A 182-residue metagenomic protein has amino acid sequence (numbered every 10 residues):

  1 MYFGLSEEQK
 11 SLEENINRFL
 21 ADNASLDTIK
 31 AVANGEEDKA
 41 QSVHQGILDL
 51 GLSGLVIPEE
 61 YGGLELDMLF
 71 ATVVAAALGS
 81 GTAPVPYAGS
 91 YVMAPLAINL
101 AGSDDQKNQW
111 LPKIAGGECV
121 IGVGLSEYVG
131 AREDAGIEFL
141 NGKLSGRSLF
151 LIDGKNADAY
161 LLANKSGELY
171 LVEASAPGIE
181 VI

Functional and structural regions predicted by a protein language model:
M1-E8: Intrinsic disorder at enzyme termini
Q9, L20, G51, P58 (+5 more regions): Buried hydrophobic positions in well-ordered alpha/beta secondary-structure cores of metabolic enzymes
K10, N34-Q41, L64, Y91-P95: An alpha-helix initiation/capping motif
E14: Conserved "HGTGT" condensation-loop signature of ketosynthase/thiolase-family condensing enzymes that catalyze
D27-D49: Short secondary-structure junction/hinge motifs that connect adjacent elements
A33-N34, G62-E65, V129-A131: Short, small-residue-enriched loops and turns at beta-alpha junctions that line or gate enzyme active sites
L48-N108, P112, G116, D153-N156: Internal helix-loop-helix
D105, P112-I182: FAD-binding core of flavoproteins
